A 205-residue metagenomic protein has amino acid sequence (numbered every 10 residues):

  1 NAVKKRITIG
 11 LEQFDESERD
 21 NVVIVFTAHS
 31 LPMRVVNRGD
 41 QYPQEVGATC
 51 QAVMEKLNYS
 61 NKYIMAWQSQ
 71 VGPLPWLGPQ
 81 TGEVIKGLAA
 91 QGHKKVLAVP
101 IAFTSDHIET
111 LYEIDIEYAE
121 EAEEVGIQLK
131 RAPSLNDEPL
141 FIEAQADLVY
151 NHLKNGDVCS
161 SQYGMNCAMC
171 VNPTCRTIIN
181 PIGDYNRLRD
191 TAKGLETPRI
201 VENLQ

Functional and structural regions predicted by a protein language model:
N1-Q205: Extended amphipathic ligand-handling, pore-lining, and cofactor/metal-binding catalytic surfaces
